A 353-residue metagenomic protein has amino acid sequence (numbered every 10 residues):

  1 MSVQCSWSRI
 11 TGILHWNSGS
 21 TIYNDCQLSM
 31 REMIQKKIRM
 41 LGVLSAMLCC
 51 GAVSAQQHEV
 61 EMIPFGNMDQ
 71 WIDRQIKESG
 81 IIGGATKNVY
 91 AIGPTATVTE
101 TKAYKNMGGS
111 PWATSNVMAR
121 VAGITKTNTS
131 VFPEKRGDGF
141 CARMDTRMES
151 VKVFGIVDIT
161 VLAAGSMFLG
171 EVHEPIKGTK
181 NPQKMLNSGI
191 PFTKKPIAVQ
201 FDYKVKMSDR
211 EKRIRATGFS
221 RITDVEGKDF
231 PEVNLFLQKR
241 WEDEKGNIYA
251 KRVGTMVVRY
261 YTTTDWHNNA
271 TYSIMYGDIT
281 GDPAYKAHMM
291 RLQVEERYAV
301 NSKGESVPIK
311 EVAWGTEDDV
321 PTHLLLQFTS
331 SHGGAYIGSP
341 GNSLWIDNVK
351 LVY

Functional and structural regions predicted by a protein language model:
M1-W16, S20-M62: Bacterial Sec-dependent N-terminal signal peptides
C50, G80, F154, R213-I214: Short linear functional motifs in flexible/disordered or boundary regions
Q56-P196, Q200, E226-R240, E244-G277 (+1 more regions): Aromatic (Trp/Tyr/Phe) and Gly/Pro-enriched flexible surface segments
G84, A216-T217: Sparse recognition of residues in long alpha-helices and their boundaries
V205-K212, T223-K228: Extended, low-complexity, turn-rich repeat/linker tracts enriched in Gly/Pro/Ser/Thr and Asp/Glu that occur
S208-R215, D243-K245: Short, solvent-exposed secondary-structure capping/transition elements
E211, T280-K286: Substrate-binding/catalytic groove segments of enzymes that remodel or degrade extracellular structural polymers
T217-T223: Interfacial segments of alpha-helical transmembrane regions
